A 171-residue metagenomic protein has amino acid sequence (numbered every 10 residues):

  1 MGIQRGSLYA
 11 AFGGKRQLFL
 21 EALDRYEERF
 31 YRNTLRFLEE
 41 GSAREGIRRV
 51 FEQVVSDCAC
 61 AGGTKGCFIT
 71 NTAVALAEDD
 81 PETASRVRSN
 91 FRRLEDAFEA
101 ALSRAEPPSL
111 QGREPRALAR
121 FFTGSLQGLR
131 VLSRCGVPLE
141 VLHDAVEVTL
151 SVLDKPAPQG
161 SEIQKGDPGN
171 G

Functional and structural regions predicted by a protein language model:
M1-Q17, E21: Helix-turn-helix
E21, L35-K65, P115-F122: Hydrophobic alpha-helical connector segments
D24-F30: Short, basic, alpha-helical segments at the C-terminal edge of helix-turn-helix-like DNA-binding modules
G41, S85-S89, R104-T123, E140 (+2 more regions): All-alpha amphipathic helical-bundle segments outside canonical DNA-binding/catalytic cores that form hydrophobic
D57, F122-E140, V152-Q159: Amphipathic C-terminal alpha-helical segment
A61-E82: Amphipathic alpha-helical segments used for helix-helix packing
D79-P81, F91-L118, L153-K165: Hydrophobic alpha-helical bundle segments that form small-molecule/ligand-binding pockets
